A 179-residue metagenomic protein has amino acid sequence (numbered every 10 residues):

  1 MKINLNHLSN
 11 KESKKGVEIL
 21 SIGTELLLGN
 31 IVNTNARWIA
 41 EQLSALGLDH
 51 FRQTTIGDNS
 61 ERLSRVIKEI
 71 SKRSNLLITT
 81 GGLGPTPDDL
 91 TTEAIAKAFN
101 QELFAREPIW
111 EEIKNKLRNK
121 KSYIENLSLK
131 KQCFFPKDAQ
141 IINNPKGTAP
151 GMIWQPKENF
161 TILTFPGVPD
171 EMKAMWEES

Functional and structural regions predicted by a protein language model:
M1-K14: N-terminal, positively charged, Ser/Thr/Ala/Gly-biased leader segments that form transit/presequence-like amphipathic
K11-Q53: Glycine-rich phosphate/diphosphate-binding loop of Rossmann-like nucleotide-binding domains
E12, E69-S71, P156-K157: Conserved catalytic network of the ASCE P-loop NTPase/AAA+ motor domain
G16, L76, T161-I162: Residue-level preference for the first positions of well-ordered beta-strands
T24-E25, G82-P85, G167-D170: Short glycine-rich anion-binding loops that position phosphate/pyrophosphate groups of nucleotides and phosphorylated
R37-F104, P108, N115-R118, S128-Q132: N-terminal small/polar loop signature for handling phosphorylated ligands or for N-terminal nucleophile
R62, L90-S179: Proline/glycine-rich low-complexity loops and linkers
